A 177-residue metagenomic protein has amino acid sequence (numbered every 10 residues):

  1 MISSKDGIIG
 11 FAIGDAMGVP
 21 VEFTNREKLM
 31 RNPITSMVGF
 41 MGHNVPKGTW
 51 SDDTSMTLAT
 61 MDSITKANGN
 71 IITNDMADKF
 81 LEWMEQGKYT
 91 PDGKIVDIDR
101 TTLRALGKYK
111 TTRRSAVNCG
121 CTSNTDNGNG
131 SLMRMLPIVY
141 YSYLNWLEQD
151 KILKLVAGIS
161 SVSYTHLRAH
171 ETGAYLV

Functional and structural regions predicted by a protein language model:
M1-D52: An N-terminal structural lobe/cap that precedes and organizes the functional/catalytic core across diverse proteins
M17-N25, I72-D75, W146-D150: Short, well-structured active-site flanking segments
M41-S131, S142-L147: Acidic catalytic motifs of isoprenoid enzymes
I152-V162: Active-site glycine-rich loop that binds ribose-phosphate moieties when present
T165-A174: Conserved small/polar residues in nucleotide/adenosyl-binding loops
